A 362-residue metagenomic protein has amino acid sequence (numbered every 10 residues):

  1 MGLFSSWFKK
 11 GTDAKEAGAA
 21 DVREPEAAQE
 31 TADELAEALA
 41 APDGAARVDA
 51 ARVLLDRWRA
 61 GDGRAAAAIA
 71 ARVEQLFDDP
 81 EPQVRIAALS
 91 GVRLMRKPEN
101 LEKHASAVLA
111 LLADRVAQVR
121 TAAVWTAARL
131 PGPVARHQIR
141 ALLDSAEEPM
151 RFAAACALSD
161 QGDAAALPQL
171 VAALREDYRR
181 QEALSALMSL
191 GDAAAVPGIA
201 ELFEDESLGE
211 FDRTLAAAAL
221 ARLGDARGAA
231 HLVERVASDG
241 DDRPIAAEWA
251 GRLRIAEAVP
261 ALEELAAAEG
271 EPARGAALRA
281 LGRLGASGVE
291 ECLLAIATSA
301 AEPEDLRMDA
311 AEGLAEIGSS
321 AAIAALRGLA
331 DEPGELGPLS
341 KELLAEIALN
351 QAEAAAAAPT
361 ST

Functional and structural regions predicted by a protein language model:
G2-A66, D78, I86: N-terminal alpha-helical scaffold/docking segments in eukaryotic complex subunits
A27-A38, A60-D78, P98-A113, G132-D144 (+7 more regions): Amphipathic alpha-helical scaffolding segments comprising HEAT/armadillo-like alpha-solenoid repeats
G44-A45, P82-Q83, A117-Q118, P133 (+10 more regions): Alpha-helix N-cap/helix-start positions at coil->helix boundaries
V48-R52, I86-A87, T121-A122, H137 (+11 more regions): Alpha-solenoid HEAT/ARM repeat scaffold
L55-D56, R93, A128, S159 (+6 more regions): Structural signature of alpha-helical solenoid repeat scaffolds
E271, G275-L339: Ankyrin-repeat and related helical/solenoid repeat scaffolds used for protein-protein interactions
S340-L349: TPR/TPR-like alpha-solenoid helical repeat scaffolds
